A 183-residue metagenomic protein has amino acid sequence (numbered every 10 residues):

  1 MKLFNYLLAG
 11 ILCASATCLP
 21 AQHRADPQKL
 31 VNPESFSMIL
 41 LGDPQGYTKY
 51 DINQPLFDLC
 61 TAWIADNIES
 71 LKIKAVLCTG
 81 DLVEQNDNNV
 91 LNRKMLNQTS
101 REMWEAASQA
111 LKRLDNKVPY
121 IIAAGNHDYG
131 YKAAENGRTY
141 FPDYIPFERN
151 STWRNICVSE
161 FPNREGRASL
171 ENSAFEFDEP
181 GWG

Functional and structural regions predicted by a protein language model:
M1-H23: Bacterial Sec-dependent N-terminal signal peptides
A9, T61-A65, S108-K112: Short amphipathic alpha-helical segments and helix-helix/interface helices
L12, K29-N32, A168, F177: Sterically constrained small-residue positions within well-ordered secondary structures of folded domains
C18-Q98, S173: N-terminal active-site segment of His-dependent metallophosphoesterases
N89-G183: Extended active-site neighborhood of metal-dependent phosphoesterases/phosphodiesterases
